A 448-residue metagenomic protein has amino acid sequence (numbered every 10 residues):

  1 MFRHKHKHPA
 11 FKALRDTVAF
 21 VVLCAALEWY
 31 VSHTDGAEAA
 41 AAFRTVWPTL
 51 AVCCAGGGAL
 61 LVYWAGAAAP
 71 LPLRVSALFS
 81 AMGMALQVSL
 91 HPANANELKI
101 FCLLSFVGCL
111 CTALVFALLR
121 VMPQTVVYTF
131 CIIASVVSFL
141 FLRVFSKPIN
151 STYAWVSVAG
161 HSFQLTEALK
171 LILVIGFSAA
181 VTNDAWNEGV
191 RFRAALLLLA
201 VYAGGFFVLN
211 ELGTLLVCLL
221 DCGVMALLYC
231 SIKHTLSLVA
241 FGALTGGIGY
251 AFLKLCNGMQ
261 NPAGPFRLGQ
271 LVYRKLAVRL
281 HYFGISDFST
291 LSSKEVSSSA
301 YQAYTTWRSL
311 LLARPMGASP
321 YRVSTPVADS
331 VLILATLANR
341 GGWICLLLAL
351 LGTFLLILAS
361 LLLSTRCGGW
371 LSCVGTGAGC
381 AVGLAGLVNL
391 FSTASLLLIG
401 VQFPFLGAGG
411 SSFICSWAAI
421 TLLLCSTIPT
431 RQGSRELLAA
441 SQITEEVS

Functional and structural regions predicted by a protein language model:
M1-L50: N-terminal "leader" segments that precede or initiate the main folded domain
M1-P9, L23-V31, W370, G386-S448: A juxtamembrane structural motif centered on a specific transmembrane helix
Y30-D35, K147-V158, Y321-T336: Juxtamembrane membrane-water interface segments that cap and precede transmembrane helices
A42-E295, A335, N339-S395, A418-L422 (+1 more regions): Hydrophobic alpha-helical transmembrane segments of multi-pass inner membrane proteins, especially in bacterial systems
R193-A194, S297, V327-D329, G342 (+1 more regions): Membrane-interfacial loop-to-helix junctions in multi-pass transporters
E211-L216, P315-S319, P326-S330, A394-L398 (+2 more regions): Transmembrane helix boundary and interhelical junction motifs in multipass membrane proteins
A277-P320: Extracytosolic (periplasmic/ER-lumenal) interhelical loops and adjacent juxtamembrane/interface segments of multi-pass
Q302-I344: Long extracytoplasmic/lumenal interhelical loops at the membrane interface of multi-pass membrane proteins
